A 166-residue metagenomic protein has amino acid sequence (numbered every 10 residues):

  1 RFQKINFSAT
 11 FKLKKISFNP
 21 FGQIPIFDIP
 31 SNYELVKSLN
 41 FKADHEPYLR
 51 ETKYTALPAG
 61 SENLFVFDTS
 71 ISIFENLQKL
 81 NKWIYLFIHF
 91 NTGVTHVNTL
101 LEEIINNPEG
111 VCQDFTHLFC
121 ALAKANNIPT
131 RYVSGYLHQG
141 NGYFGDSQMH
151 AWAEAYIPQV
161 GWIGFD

Functional and structural regions predicted by a protein language model:
R1-E34: Intrinsically disordered, low-complexity N-terminal segments that are enriched in acidic
F2, K37-S38, K79, V94 (+2 more regions): Generic structural signal for short, flexible, solvent-exposed coil/loop and linker residues
S17, S31-G110, L118: Secondary-structure boundary elements
Q23-S31, E102, P108, A123 (+1 more regions): Generic alpha-helical propensity signal that fires on short helical segments and nearby coil/disordered stretches
I26, V97-L101, P129, G140: Flexible domain-boundary/linker segments
D68, K82, D114-D166: Hydrophobic/aromatic-rich core segments of domains that either
